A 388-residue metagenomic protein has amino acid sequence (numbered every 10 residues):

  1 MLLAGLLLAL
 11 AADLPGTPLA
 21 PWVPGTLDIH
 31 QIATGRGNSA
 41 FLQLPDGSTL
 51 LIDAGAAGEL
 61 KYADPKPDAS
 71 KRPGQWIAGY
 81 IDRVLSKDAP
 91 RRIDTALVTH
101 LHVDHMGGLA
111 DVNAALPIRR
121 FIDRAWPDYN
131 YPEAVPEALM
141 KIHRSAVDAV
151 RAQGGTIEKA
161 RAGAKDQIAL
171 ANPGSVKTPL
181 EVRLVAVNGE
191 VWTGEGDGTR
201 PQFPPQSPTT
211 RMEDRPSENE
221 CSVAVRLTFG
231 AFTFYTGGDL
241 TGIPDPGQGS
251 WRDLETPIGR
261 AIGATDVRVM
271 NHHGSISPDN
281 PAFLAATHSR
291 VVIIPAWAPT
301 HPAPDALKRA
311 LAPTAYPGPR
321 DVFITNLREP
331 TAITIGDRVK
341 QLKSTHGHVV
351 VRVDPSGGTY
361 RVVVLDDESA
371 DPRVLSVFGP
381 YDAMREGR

Functional and structural regions predicted by a protein language model:
M1-A9: Bacterial N-terminal signal peptides
L10-D13, L284: Residue-level detector of alpha-helical hydrophobic segments embedded in or interacting with membranes
D13-L27, T34, Y80-I93, M106-Q248 (+2 more regions): Flexible, acidic/histidine-containing loops and adjacent segments that form or flank the divalent-metal
L27-Q31, H301, A306-L307: N-terminal domain-start motif of subtilase-like serine proteases
D28-Q31, S39-F41, L51, R183: Soluble periplasmic/extracytoplasmic beta-strand elements of cell-envelope proteins
R36-A40, D46-D88, L97-A114, N188-D305: Active-site-proximal loop/helix segments of hydrolase catalytic cores
P295, P304-P313, R328: Conserved ATP-driven motor cores of ASCE-family P-loop NTPases powering translocation/secretion/packaging/pilus
